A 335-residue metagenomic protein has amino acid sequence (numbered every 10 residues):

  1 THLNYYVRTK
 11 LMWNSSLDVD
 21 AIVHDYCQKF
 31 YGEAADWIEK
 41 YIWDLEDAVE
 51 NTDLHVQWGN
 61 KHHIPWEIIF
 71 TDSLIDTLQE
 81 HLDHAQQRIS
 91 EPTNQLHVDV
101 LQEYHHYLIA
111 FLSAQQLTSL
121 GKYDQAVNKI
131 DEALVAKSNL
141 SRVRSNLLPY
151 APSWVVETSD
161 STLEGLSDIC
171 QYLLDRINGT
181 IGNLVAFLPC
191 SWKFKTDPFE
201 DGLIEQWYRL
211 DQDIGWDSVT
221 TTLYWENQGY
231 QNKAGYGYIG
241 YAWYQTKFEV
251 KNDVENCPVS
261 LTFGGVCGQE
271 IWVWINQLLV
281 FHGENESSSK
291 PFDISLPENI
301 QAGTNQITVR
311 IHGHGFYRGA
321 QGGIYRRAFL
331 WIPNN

Functional and structural regions predicted by a protein language model:
T1: Short acidic/histidine-rich active-site segments
N4: Extracellular ligand-binding/catalytic regions of CAZymes and related secreted enzymes and adhesion modules
V7-P189: Catalytic domains of carbohydrate-active enzymes that cleave complex glycans
V23, C27, W207-L210, T262-G264 (+1 more regions): Short intrinsically disordered coil segments
E164-N232, T246-E249, T304-N335: Accessory carbohydrate-binding/adhesion or oligomerization-edge regions at the termini of glycan-active proteins
A234-Y236: Outer-membrane beta-barrel proteins
I239, Y244-N335: Accessory beta-strand-rich segments of carbohydrate-active enzymes
